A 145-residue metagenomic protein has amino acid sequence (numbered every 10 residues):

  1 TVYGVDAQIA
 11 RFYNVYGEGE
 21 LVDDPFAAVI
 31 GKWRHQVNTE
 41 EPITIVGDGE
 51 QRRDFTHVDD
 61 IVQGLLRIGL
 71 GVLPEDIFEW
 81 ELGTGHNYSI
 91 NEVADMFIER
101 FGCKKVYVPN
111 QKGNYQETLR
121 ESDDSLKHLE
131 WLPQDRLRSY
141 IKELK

Functional and structural regions predicted by a protein language model:
T1-E18, T44: Conserved beta-loop-beta element that borders a ligand/cofactor-binding pocket
V22-D23: Active-site loop immediately N-terminal to the catalytic Tyr-X3-Lys motif of short-chain dehydrogenase/reductase
W33: Conserved catalytic/coupling elements of P-loop NTPase cores
V37-K145: C-terminal substrate-binding subdomain of Rossmann-fold SDR/epimerase-dehydratase oxidoreductases
